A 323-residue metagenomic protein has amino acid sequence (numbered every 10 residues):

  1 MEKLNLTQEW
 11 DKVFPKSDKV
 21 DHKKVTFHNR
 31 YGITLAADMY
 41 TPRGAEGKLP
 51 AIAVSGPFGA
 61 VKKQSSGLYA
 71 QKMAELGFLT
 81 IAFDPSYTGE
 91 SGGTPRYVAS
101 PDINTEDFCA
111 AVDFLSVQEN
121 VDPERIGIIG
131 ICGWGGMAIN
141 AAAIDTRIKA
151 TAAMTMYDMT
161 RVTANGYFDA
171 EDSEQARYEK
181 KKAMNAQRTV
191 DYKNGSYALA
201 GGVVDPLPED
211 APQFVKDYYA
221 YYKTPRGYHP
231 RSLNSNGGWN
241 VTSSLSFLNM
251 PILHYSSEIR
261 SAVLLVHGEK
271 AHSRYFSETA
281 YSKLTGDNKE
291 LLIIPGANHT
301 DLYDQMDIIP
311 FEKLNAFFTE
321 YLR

Functional and structural regions predicted by a protein language model:
K3-G47: N-terminal cap/lid segment of alpha/beta-hydrolase-fold proteins
G47-P57: Short beta-strand element of the alpha/beta-hydrolase
G59-Q71, P85, S277: The serine-hydrolase catalytic nucleophile loop
K72-G92: Conserved alpha/beta-hydrolase
V98-E119: Alpha/beta-hydrolase active-site loop
I139-Y221: Alpha/beta-hydrolase-fold enzymes
I259, L265-H267: Short beta-strand/loop motif that positions the catalytic acidic residue of the alpha/beta-hydrolase fold
A297-I308: Catalytic histidine-centered segment of alpha/beta-hydrolase-like enzymes
